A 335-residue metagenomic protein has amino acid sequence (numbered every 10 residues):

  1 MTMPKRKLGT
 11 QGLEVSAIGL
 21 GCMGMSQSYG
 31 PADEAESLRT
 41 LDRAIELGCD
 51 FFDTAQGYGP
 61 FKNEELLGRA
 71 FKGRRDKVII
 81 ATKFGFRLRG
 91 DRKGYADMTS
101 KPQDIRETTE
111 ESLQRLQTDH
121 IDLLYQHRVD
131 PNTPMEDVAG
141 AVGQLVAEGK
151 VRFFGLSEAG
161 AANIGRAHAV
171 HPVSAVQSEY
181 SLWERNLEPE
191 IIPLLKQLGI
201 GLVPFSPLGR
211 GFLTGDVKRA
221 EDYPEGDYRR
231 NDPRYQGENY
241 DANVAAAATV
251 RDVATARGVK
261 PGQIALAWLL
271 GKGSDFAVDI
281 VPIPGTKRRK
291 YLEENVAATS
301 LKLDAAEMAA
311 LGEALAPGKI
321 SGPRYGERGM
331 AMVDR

Functional and structural regions predicted by a protein language model:
M1-V78, D334: N-terminal binding-site loop/beta-alpha segment at the start of enzyme catalytic domains that lines or forms
L8, L20, S37, F52 (+13 more regions): Conserved, mostly hydrophobic/aromatic
E14-I18, G48-F51, R74-V78, T118-D122 (+5 more regions): Short, well-ordered coil/turn segments that N-cap beta-strands
M23-M25, A55-G57, K83-R87, Q126-V129 (+4 more regions): Active-site beta-loop-alpha junctions enriched in small/polar residues
G68-T82, G140, Q144, E148-G149: Alpha-helix-loop-beta-strand connector modules within alpha/beta enzyme cores
R89-E190, G201: Glycine/proline-rich, positively charged, aromatic-decorated active-site loop/lid region on the catalytic face
L187-G226, V259-K260, L266: Aromatic-lined glycan-binding groove of carbohydrate-active enzymes
N239-S300: Conserved short secondary-structure transition element at the edge of the structured enzyme core that lines
